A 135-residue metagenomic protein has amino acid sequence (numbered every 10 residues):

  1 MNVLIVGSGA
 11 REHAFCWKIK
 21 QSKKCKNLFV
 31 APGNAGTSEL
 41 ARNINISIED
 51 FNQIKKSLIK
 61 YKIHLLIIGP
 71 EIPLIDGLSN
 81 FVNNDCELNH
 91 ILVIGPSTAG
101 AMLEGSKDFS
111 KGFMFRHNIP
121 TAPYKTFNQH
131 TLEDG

Functional and structural regions predicted by a protein language model:
M1-A99, F109: ATP-binding N-terminal substructure of ATP-dependent carboxylate-amine bond-forming enzymes
L4-I5, K56, H90-I91, L103-G135: Active-site nucleotide/adenylate-binding loops and adjacent lid/helix of ATP-dependent enzymes
